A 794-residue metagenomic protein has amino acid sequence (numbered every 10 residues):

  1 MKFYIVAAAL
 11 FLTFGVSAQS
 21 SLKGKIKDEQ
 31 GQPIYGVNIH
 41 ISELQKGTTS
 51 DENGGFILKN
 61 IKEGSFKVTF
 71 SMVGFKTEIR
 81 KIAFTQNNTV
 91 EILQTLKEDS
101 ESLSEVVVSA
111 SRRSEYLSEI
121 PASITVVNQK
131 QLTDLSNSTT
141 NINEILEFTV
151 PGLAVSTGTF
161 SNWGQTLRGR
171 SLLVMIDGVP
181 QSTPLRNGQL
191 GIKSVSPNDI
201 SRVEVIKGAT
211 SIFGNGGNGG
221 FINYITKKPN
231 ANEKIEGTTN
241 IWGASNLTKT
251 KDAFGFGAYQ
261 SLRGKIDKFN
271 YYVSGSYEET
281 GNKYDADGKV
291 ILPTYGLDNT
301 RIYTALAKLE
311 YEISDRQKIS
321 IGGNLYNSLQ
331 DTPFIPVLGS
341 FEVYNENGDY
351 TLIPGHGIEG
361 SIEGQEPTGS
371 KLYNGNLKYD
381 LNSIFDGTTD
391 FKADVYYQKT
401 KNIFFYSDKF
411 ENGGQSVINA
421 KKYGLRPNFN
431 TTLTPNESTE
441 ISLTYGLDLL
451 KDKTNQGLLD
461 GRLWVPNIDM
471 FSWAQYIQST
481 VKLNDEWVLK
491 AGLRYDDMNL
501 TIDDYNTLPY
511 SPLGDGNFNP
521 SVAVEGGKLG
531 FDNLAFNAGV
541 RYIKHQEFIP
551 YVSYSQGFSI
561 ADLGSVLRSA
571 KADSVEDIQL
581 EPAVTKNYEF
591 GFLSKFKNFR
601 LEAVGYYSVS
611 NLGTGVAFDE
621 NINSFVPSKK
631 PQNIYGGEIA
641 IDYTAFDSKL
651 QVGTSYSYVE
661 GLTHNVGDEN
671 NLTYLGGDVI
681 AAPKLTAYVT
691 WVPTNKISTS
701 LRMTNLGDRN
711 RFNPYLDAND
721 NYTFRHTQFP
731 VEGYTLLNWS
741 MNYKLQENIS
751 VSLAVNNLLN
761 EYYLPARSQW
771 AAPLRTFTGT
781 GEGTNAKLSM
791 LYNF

Functional and structural regions predicted by a protein language model:
Y4, F558, F646, V652 (+3 more regions): C-terminal beta-signal and adjacent terminal beta-strands/loops of Gram-negative outer-membrane beta-barrel proteins
K59, E144, V179-K207, Q260: Short acidic/polar hinge/loop motifs at secondary-structure boundaries that mediate gating or recognition
N143-T183: Extracytoplasmic beta-strand/coil segments of soluble accessory domains associated with Gram-negative outer-membrane
P197-T238, N793: A beta-strand signature from Gram-negative outer-membrane beta-barrel systems, especially the internal plug domain
N240, L450, D485, N598-R600 (+5 more regions): Gram-negative outer-membrane beta-barrel transporters
K251-T280, D285, K289-P333, P435 (+3 more regions): Transmembrane beta-barrel wall of Gram-negative outer-membrane proteins
T280-N282, G296-I302, R316-K378, N382-I384 (+2 more regions): Flexible loop and strand-edge segments within Gram-negative outer membrane beta-barrel domains
S314, E440-T444, D448-L450, L463-S610 (+1 more regions): Structural signature of Gram-negative outer-membrane beta-barrels, strongest in the C-terminal barrel of TonB-dependent
